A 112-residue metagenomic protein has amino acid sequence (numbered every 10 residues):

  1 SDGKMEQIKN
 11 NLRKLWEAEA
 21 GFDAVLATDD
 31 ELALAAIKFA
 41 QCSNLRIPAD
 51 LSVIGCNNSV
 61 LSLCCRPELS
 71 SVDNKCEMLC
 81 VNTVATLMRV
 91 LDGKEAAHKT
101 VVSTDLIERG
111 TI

Functional and structural regions predicted by a protein language model:
S1-E6: Short beta->alpha junction loops
K9-I112: Flexible loop/turn connectors
